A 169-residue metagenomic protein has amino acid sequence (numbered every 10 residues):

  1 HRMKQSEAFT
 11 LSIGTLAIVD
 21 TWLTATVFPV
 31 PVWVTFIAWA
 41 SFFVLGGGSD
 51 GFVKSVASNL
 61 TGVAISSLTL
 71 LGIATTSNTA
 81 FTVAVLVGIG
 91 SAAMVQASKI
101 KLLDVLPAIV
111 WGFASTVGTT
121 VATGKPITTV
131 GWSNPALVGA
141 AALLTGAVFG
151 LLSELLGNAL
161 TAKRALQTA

Functional and structural regions predicted by a protein language model:
R2-G47, P135-G139, G146-A169: Alpha-helical transmembrane segments and their membrane-interface boundaries that form or gate the permeation pathway
I13-T26, N59, V63-L71, V87-K99 (+2 more regions): Transmembrane alpha-helical segments of multi-pass membrane transport proteins and ion-pumping complexes
G14, P29-G46, G88-A92, S98-T128: Pore- and pathway-forming membrane helices of multi-pass small-molecule/ion transporters and channels
T21-F36, G72-G88: Structural signature of hydrophobic alpha-helical transmembrane segments
V34-L70: Alpha-helical membrane segments and adjacent membrane-interface helices in multi-pass membrane proteins
V53-T61, F81-V85, L103-F113: Cytoplasmic-side transmembrane-helix entry/capping segments in multi-pass membrane proteins
S67-T75, G118-P135: Hydrophobic alpha-helical transmembrane segments in multi-pass integral membrane proteins
A80-L86, N134-L144: Loop-to-transmembrane alpha-helix initiation sites
